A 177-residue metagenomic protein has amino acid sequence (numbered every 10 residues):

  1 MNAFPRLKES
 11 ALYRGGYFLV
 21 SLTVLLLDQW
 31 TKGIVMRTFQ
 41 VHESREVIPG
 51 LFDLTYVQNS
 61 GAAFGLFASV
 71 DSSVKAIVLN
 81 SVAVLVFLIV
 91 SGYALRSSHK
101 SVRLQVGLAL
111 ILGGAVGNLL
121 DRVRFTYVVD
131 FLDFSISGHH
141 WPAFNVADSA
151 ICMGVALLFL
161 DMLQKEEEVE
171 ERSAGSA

Functional and structural regions predicted by a protein language model:
M1-A177: Alpha-helical transmembrane bundles and membrane-interface segments of multipass inner-membrane proteins
